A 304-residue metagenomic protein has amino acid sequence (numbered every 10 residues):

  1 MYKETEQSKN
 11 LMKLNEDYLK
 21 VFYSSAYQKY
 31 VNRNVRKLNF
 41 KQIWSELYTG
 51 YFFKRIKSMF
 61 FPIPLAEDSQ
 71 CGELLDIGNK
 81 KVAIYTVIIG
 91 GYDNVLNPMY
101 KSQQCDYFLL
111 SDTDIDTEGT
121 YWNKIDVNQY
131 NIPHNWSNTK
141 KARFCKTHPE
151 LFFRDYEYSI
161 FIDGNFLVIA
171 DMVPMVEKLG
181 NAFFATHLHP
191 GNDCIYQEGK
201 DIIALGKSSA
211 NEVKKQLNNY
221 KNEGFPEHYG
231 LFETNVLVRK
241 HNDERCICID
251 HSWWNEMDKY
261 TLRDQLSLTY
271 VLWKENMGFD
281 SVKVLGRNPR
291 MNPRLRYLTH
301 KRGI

Functional and structural regions predicted by a protein language model:
M1-I304: Glycosyltransferase catalytic domains, chiefly GT-A lineage
